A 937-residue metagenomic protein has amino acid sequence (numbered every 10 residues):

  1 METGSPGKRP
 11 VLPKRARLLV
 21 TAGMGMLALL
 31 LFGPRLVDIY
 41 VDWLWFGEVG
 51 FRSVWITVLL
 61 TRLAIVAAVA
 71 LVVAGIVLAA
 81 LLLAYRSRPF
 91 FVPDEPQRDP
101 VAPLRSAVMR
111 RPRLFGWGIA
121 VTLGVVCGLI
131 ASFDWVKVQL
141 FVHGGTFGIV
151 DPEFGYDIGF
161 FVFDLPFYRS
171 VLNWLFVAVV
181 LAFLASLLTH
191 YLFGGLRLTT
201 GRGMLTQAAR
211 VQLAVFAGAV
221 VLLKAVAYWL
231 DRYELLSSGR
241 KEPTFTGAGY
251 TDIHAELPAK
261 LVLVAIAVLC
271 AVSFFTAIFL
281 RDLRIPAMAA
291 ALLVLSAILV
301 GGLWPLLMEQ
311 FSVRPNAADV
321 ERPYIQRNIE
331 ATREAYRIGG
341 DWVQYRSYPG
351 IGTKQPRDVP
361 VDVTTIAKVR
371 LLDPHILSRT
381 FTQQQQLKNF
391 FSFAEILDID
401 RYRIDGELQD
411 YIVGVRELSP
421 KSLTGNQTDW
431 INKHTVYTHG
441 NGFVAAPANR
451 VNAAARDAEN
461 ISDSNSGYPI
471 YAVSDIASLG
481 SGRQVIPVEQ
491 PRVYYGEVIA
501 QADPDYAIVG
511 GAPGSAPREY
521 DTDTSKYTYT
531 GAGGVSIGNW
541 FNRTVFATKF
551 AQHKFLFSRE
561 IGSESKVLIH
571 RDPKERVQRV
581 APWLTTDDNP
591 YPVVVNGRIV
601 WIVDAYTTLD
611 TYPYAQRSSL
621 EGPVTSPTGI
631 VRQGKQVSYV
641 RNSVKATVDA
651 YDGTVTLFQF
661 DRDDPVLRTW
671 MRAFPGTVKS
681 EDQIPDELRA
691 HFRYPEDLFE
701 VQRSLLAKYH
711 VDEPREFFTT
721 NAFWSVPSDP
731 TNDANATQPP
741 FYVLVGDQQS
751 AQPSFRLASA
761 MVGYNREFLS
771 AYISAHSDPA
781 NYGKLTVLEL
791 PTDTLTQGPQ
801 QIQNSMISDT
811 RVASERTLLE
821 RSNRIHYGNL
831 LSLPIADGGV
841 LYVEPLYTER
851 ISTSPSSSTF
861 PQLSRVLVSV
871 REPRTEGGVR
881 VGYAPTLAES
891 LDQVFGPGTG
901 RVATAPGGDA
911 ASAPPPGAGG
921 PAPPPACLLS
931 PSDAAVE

Functional and structural regions predicted by a protein language model:
T3-R15, A22-E48, S53-L928, S932 (+1 more regions): Soluble extracytoplasmic regions of secretory-pathway and membrane proteins
